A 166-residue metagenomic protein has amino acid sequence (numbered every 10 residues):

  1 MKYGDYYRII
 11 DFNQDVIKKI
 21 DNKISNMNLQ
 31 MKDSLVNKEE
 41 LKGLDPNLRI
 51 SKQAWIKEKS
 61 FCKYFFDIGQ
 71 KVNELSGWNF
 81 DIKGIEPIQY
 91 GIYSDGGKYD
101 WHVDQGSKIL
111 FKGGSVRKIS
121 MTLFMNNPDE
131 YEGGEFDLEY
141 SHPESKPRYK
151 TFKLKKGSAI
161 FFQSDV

Functional and structural regions predicted by a protein language model:
M1-A159, D165: Fe(II)/2-oxoglutarate oxygenase catalytic core
